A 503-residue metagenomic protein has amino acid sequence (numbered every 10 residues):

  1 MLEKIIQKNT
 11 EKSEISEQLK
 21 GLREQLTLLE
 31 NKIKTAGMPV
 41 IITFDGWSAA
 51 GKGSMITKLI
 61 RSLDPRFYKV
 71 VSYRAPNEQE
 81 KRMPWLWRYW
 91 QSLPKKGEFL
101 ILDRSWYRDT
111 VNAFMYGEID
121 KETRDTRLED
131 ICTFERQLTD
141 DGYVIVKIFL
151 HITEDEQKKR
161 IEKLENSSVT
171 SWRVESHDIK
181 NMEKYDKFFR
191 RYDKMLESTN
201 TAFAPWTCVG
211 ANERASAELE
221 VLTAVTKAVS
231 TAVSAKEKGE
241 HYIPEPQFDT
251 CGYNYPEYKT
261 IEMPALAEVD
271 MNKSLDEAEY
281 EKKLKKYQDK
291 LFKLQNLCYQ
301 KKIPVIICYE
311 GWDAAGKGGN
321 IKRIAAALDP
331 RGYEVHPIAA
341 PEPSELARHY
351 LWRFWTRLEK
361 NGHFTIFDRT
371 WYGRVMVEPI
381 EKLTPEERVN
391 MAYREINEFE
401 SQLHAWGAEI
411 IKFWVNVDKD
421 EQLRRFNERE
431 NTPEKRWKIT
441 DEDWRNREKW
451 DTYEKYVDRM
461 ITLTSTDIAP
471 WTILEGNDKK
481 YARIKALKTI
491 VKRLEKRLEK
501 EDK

Functional and structural regions predicted by a protein language model:
M1-K503: Glycine-rich phosphate-binding loop of ATP-dependent small-molecule kinases
